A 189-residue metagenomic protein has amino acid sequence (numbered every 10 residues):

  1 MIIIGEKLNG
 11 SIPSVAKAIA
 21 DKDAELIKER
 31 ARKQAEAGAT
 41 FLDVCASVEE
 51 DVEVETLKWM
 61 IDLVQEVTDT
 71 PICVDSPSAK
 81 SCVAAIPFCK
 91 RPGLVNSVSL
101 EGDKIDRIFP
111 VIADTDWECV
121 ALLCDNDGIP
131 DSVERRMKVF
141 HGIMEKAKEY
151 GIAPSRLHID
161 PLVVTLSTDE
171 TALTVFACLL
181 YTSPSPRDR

Functional and structural regions predicted by a protein language model:
G5-K28, P130-S132: Active-site mouth loops of central-metabolism enzymes
R30-L42: Catalytic domains of carbohydrate-active enzymes, especially glycoside hydrolases
Q34, A85, I159: Conserved, mostly hydrophobic/aromatic
A39-T68, V164-T168: Glycine-rich, proline-tolerant flexible connector loops at the mouths of alpha/beta enzymes
C45-S47, P71-P77, G93-E101: Catalytic beta/alpha-barrel core
D51-W59, P77-C82, E101-V111, T174: Active-site-adjacent beta->alpha loops and helix N-cap segments on the catalytic face of soluble alpha/beta enzymes
G102-T168: Conserved anion-binding
Y181-D188: Conserved small/polar residues in nucleotide/adenosyl-binding loops
